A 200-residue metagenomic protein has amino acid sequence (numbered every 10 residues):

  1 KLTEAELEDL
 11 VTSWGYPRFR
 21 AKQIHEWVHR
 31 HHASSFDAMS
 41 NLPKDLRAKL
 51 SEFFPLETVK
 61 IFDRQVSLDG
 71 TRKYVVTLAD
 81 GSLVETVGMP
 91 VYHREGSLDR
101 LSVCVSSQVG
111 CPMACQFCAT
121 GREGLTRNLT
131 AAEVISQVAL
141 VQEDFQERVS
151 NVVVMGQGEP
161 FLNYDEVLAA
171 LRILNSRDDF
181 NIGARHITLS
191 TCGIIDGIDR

Functional and structural regions predicted by a protein language model:
K1-L101: Flexible, acidic/Gly-rich N-terminal and inter-domain linker regions that tether and position cofactor-handling modules
M89-R200: Conserved Radical SAM active-site core
